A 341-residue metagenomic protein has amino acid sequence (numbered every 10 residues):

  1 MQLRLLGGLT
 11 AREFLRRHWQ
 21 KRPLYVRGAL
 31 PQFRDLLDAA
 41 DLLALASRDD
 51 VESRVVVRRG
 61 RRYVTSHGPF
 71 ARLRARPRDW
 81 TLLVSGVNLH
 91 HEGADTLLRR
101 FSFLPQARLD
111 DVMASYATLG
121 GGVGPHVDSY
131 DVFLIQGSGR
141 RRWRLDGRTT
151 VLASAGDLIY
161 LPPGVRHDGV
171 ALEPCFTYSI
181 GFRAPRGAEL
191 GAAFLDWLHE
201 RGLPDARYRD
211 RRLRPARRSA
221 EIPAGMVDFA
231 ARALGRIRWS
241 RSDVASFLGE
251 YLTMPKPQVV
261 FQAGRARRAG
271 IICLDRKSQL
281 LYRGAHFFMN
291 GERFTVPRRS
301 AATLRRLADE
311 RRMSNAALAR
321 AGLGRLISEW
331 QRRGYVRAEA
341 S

Functional and structural regions predicted by a protein language model:
M1-R17, L30-D157, V165-R207: Active-site region of the double-stranded beta-helix
M1-Y63, A285-S341: N-terminal auxiliary "cap/dimerization" subdomain that precedes the catalytic jelly-roll/cupin core of mononuclear
R22-P23, A171-P174, L203-R214, G284: Short acidic (Asp/Glu) and glycine-rich catalytic loops that position anionic groups and cofactors
P23, P162-P163: Proline-centered helix-kink/hinge sites
S154, E189-L190, G225, G322-R325: Generic recognition of stable, solvent-exposed alpha-helical segments in well-folded globular domains
L195-E250: Long, charge-rich alpha-helical interaction segments
L234-L307, S328, E339-S341: Acidic, low-complexity/disordered tracts enriched in E/D and polar residues
